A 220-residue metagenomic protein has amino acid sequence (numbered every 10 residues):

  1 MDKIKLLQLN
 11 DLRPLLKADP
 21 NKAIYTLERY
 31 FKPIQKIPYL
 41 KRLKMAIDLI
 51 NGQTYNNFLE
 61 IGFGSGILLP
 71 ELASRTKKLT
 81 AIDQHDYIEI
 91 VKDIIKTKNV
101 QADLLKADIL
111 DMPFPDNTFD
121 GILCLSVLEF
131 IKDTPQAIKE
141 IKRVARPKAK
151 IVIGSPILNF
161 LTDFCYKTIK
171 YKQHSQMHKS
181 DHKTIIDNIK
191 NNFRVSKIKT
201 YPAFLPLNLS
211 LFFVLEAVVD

Functional and structural regions predicted by a protein language model:
M1-L27: N-terminal, positively charged/glycine-rich alpha-helical extensions of SAM-dependent methyltransferases
I37-Y55: Conserved alpha-helix/loop element of class I SAM-dependent methyltransferases that forms part of the SAM/SAH-binding
Y55-G64: Conserved class I S-adenosyl-L-methionine
S65-L110: Class I SAM-dependent methyltransferase SAM/SAH-binding core
L123: A conserved beta-strand element that flanks and buttresses the S-adenosyl-L-methionine
P135-P147: A short glycine-rich, Lys/Arg-flanked "PGG" loop and its adjoining helix->strand segment in the class I
I153-S155: Acidic carboxylate diad motif detector
K167-K183: Acceptor-substrate binding/catalytic loop of class I
